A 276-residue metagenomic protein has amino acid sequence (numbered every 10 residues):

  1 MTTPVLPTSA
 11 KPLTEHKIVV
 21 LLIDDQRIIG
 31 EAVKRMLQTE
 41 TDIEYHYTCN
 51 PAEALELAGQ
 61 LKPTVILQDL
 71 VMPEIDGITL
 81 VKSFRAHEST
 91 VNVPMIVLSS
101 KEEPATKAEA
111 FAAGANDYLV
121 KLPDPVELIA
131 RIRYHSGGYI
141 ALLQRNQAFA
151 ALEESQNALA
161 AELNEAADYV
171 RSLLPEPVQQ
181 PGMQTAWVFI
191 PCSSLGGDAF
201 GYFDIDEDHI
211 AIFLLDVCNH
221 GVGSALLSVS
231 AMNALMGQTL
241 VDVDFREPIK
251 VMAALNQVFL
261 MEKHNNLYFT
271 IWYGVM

Functional and structural regions predicted by a protein language model:
E15-V19, Q26-H46: Two-component/phosphorelay signaling modules centered on CheY-like receiver
D24, T64, D69, S99: Active-site residues of response regulator receiver
Y47-V65: Acidic, metal-coordinating helix/loop segments flanking the phosphotransfer/catalytic sites of two-component signaling
M72: Receiver (REC) domain active-site loop signature in two-component systems and cognate sites in sensor histidine kinases
L122-I132, S136: C-terminal output helix
A148-M276: … and, occasionally, acidic/histidine-rich disordered N-termini of signaling adaptors
